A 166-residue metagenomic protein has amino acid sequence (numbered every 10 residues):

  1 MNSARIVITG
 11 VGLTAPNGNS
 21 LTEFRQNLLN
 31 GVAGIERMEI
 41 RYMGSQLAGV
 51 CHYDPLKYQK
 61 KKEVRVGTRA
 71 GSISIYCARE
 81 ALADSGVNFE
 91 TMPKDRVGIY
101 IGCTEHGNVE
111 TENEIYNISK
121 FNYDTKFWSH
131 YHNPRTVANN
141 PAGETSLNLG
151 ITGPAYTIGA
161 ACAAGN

Functional and structural regions predicted by a protein language model:
M1-P154: Conserved "HGTGT" condensation-loop signature of ketosynthase/thiolase-family condensing enzymes that catalyze
A155-G159: Short catalytic-loop micro-motif centered on adjacent basic/acidic residues
G165: Short conserved active-site loop signatures built around small residues
